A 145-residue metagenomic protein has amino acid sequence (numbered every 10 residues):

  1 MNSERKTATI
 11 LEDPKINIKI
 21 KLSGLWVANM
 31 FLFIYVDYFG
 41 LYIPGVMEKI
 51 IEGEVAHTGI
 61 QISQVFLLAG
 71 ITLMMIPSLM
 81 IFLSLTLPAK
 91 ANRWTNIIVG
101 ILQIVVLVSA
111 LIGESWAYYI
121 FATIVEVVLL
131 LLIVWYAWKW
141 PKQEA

Functional and structural regions predicted by a protein language model:
N2-F33: Cytosolic juxtamembrane helix and N-cap/initiation of the first transmembrane helix
L11-K21, Y42-G45, Q64-I76: Hydrophobic alpha-helical transmembrane segments
N29-Q64: Hydrophobic transmembrane helix segments
M74-W94: Juxtamembrane helix-break-helix junctions at the cytosolic face of small multi-pass alpha-helical membrane proteins
I76-I81, L102-V108: Hydrophobic, membrane-inserted alpha-helices
N92, V105-A122: Membrane-helix boundary connector in multi-pass membrane proteins
N96-L107, A122-I133: Hydrophobic alpha-helical segments of small multi-pass membrane proteins
V128-A145: Membrane-water interface at the C-terminal end of transmembrane alpha helices
